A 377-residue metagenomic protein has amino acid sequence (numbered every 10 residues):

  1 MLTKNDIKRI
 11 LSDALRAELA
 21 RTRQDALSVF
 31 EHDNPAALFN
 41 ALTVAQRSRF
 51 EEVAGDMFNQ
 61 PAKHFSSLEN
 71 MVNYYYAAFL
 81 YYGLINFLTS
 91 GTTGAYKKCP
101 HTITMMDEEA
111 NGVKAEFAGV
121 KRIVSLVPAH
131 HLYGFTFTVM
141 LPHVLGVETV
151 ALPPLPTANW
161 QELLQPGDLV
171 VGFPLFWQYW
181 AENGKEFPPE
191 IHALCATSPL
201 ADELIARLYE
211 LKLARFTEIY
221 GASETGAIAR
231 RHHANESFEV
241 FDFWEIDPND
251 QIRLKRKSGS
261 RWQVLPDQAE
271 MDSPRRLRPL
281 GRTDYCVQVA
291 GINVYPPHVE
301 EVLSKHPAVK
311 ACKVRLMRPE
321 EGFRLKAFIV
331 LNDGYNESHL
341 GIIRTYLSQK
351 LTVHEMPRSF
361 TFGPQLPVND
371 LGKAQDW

Functional and structural regions predicted by a protein language model:
M1-L27, V53, F87, G119: Thiotemplate assembly-line natural product biosynthesis machinery
Q24-M57: Phosphopantetheine-attachment site and its flanking helix in carrier
P61-Y74, L351-K373: AMP-binding/adenylate-forming catalytic domain of the ANL superfamily
N86-K98, S223-E224: Conserved adenylation A10 loop of the ANL superfamily
P100-V113, R122-Y179, H192: AMP-binding/adenylate-forming
A181-E236: Gly/Ser/Thr-rich phosphate-binding loop
W244-E270, R275-L277, V330: AMP-binding/adenylate-forming core of the ANL superfamily
P266-E355: AMP-binding/adenylate-forming catalytic core of the ANL superfamily
